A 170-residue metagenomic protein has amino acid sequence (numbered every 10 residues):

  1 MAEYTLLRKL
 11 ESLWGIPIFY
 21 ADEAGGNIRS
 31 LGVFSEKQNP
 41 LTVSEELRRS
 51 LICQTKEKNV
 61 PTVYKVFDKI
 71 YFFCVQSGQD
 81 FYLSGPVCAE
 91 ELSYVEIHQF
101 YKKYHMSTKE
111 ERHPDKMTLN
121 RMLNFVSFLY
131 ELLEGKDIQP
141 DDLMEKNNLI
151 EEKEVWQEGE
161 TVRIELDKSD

Functional and structural regions predicted by a protein language model:
M1-P17, A21-A24, L41-D170: Hydrophobic, helix-rich cores of sensory/ligand-binding and other regulatory modules that couple small-molecule
G26-N39: Amphipathic coiled-coil signal-relay and dimerization helices
